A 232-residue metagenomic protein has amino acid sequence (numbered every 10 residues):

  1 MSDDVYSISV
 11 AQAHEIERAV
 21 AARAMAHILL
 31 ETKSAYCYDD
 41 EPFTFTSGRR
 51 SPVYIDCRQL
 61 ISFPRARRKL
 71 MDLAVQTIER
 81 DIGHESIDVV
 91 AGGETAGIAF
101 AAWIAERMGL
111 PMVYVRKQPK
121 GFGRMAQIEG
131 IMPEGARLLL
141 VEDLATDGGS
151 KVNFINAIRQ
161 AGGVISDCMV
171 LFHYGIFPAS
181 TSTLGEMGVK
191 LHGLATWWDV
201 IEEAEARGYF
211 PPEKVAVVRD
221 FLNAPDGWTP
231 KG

Functional and structural regions predicted by a protein language model:
S2-E31, N156-G232: PRPP-dependent phosphoribosyltransferase catalytic core
S2-H84: Active-site-facing substrate-recognition patch
G48, V90, M112: Conserved hydrophobic/aromatic pocket- or pore-lining residues that grip, position, or stack substrates in active sites
H84-E94, M169-V170: Short glycine-rich phosphate-binding loop at a beta-alpha junction
D88, A136, S166: Conserved acidic residues
I98: Portal/gating segments that form or line small-molecule/metal binding sites
A101-L139, D147-N153: Short, glycine/charge-rich flexible loops or terminal/linker lids adjacent to PRPP-binding catalytic cores
